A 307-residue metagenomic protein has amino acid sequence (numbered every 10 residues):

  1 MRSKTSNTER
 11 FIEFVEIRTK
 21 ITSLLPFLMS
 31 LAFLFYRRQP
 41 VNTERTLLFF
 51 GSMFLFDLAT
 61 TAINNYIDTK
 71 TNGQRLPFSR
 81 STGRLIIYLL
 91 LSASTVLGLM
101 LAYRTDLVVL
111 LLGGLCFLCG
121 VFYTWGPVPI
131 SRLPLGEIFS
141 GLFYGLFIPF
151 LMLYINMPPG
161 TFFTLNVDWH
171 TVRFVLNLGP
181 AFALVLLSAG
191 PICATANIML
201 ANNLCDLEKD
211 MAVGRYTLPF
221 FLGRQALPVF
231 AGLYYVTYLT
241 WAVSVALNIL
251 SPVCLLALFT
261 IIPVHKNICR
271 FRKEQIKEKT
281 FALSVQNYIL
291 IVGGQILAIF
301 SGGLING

Functional and structural regions predicted by a protein language model:
M1-E9, T61-R80, M199-G223, N267-E278: Cytosolic, membrane-interface loops and tails of multi-pass inner-membrane proteins
E13-L34: The first (N-terminal) embedded transmembrane alpha-helix
L25-S30, I138-L153, F220-R224, L283-A298: Small-residue-rich segments of transmembrane alpha-helices in multi-pass membrane proteins, especially helix faces
F27-M29, F33, R38-I63, L110-V121 (+1 more regions): Membrane-embedded alpha-helical segments that form the functional core of polytopic membrane enzymes, especially those
T69-L107, R215-L250, L290, Q295: Multi-pass membrane catalytic core of lipid/isoprenoid biosynthesis enzymes
S79-W169: Intramembrane alpha-helical segments
G141-L207: Functional transmembrane core segments of multi-pass inner-membrane proteins
L247-I305: Extended hydrophobic alpha-helices typical of membrane-associated regions
